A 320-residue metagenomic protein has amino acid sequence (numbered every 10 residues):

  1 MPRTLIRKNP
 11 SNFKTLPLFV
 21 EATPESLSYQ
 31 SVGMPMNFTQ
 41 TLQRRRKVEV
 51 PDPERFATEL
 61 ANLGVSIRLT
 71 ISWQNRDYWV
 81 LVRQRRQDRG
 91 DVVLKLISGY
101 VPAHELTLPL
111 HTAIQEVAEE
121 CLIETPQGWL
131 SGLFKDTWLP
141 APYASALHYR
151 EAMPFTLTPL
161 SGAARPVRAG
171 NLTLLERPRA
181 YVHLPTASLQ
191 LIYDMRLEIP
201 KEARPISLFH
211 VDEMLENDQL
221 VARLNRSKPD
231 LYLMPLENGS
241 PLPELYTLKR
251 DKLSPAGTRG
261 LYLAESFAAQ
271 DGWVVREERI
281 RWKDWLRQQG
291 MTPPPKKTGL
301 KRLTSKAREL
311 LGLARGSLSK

Functional and structural regions predicted by a protein language model:
M1-Q115, L122-K320: N-terminal leader/linker segments that precede catalytic domains of diphosphate-processing enzymes
